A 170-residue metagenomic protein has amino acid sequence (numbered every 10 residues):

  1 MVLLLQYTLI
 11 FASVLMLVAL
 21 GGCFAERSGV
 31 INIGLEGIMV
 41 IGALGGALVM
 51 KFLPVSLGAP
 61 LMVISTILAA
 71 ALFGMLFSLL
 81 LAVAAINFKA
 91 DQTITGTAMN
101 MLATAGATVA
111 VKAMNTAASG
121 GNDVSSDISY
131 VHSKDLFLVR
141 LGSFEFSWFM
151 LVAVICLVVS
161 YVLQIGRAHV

Functional and structural regions predicted by a protein language model:
M1-A19, I31, G45, P54-T66: Membrane-interfacial amphipathic/re-entrant helices at transmembrane-helix boundaries
L5-T8, A12, G37, I64-L72 (+2 more regions): Hydrophobic alpha-helical transmembrane segments
A12-G21, G37-I41, L76-L79: Hydrophobic alpha-helical segments embedded in the membrane of multi-pass proteins
F24, L48, F52, L76-L79 (+3 more regions): Membrane-interface helix caps of multi-pass small-molecule transporters
F24-G45, I64, I86-M99: Short, non-helical or kinked segments that cap or interrupt transmembrane helices
S56-T104: Alpha-helical transmembrane segments within multi-pass membrane transporters and channels
A103-G166: Transmembrane helix-bundle core of multi-pass membrane transporters and related energy-transducing complexes
A168-V170: Conserved small/polar residues in nucleotide/adenosyl-binding loops
